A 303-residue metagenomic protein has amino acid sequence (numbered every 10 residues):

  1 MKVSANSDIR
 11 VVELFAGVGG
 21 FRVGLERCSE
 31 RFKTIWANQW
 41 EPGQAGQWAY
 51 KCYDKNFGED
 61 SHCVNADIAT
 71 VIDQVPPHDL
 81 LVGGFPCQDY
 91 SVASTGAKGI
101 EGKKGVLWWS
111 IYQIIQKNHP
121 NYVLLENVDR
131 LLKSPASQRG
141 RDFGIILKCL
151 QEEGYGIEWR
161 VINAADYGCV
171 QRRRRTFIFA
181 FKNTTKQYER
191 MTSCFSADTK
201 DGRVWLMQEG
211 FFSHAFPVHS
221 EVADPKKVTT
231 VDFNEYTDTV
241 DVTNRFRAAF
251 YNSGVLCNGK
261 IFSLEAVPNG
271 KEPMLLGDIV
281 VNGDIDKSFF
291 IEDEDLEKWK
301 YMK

Functional and structural regions predicted by a protein language model:
M1-N6: A short, basic/flexible loop-to-alpha-helix module at the beginning of a structural domain
I9-A69: SAM cofactor-binding core of SAM-dependent methyltransferases, primarily the Rossmann-like beta-alpha-beta module
V11, L81, V123: Receiver (REC) domain switch-region micro-motif
E30-R31, F57, L81, Q116-H119: Short, solvent-exposed loop/edge-beta patches enriched in aromatic
V71-H78, Q88-K303: Class I S-adenosyl-L-methionine
